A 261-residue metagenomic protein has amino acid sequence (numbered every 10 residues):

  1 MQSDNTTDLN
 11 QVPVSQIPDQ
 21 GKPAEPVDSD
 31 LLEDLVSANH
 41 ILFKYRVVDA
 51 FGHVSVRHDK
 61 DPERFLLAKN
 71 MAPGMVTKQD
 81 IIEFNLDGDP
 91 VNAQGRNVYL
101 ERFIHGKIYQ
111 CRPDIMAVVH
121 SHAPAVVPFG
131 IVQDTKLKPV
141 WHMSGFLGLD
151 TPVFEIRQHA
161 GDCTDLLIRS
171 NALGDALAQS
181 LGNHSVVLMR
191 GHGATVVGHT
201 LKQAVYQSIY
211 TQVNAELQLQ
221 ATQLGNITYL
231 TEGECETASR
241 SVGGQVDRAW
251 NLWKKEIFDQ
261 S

Functional and structural regions predicted by a protein language model:
Q2-S261: Glycine-rich flexible loops
